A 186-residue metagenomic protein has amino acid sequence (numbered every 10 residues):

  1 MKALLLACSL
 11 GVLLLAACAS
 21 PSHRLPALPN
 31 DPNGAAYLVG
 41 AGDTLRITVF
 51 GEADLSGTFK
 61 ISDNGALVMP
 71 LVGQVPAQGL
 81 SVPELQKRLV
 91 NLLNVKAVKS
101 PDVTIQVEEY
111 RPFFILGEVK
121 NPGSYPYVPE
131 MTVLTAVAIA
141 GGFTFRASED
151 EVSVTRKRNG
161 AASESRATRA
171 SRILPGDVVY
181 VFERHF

Functional and structural regions predicted by a protein language model:
M1-A16: Sec-dependent bacterial lipoprotein signal peptides
K2, C18-F186: Ser/Thr/Pro/Gly-biased, low-complexity, turn-/loop-rich segments that often occur immediately after N-terminal
